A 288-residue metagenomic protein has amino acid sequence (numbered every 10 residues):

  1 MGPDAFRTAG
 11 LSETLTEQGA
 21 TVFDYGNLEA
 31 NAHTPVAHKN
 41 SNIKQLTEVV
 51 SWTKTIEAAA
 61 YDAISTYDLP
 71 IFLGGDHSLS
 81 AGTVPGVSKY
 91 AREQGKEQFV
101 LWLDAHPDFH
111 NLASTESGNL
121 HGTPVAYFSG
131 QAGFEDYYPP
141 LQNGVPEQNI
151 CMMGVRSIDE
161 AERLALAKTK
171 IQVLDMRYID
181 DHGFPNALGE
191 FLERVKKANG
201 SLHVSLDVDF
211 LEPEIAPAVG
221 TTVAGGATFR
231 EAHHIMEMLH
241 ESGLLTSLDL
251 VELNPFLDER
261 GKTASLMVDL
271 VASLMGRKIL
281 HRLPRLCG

Functional and structural regions predicted by a protein language model:
M1-G288: Conserved alpha-helical scaffold segments that buttress catalytic/binding sites
